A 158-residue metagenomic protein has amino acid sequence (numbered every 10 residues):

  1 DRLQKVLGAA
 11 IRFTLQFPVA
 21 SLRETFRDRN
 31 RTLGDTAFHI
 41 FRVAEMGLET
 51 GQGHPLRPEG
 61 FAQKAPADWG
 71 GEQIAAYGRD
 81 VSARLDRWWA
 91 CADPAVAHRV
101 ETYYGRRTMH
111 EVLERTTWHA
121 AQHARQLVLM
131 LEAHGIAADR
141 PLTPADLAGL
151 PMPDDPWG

Functional and structural regions predicted by a protein language model:
D1-L15: Active-site-adjacent scaffolding segments
R2, G70-Q73, V112: Conserved acidic
A9, Y77-D80, Q122: Charged catalytic carboxylate motif
A10, V81-L85, L127: Hydrophobic alpha-helical packing residues
I11-T14, V19-K64, E101-G158: Short, contiguous alpha-helical
P66-V81: A short, structured beta-strand-centered segment in the mid-to-C-terminal lobe of catalytic cores from group-transfer
D80-H98: Vicinal oxygen chelate
